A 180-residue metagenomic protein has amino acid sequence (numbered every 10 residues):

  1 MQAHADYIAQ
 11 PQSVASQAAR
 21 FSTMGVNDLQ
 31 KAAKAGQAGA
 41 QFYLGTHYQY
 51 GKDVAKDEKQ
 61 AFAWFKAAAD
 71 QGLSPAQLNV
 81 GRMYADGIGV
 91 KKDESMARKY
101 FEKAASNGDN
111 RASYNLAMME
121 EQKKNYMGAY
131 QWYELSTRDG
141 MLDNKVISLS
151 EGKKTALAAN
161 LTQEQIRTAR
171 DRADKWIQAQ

Functional and structural regions predicted by a protein language model:
M1-A35: N-terminal leader/linker segments that initiate helical-solenoid repeat arrays
F21, K34-A38, Y50-K52, D57 (+7 more regions): Short helix-capping/linker turns of helical repeat alpha-solenoids
Y43-Y50, N79-D86, S113-Q122, S136 (+1 more regions): Hydrophobic face of amphipathic alpha-helices that form TPR/SEL1-like repeat modules and related alpha-solenoid
R98-K99, S106, R111, E120-E121 (+1 more regions): Alpha-helical protein-protein interaction scaffolds
K145-Q180: Terminal, low-structured helical/coil segments at or just beyond the last alpha-helical repeat
